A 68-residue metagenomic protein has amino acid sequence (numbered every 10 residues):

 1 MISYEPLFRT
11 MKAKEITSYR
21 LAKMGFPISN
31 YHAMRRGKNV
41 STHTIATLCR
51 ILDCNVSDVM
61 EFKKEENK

Functional and structural regions predicted by a protein language model:
M1-Y19: A short, Lys/Arg-rich alpha-helix, primarily the initiator
T10, M24-G25, M34, F62: Residues in the recognition helix of alpha-helical DNA-binding motifs
M11, A22, C49: The alpha-helix within a helix-turn-helix
R20, N30-H32, D58: Residues in the helix-turn-helix
F26-V40: Recognition helix of helix-turn-helix/homeodomain-like DNA-binding domains that insert into the DNA major groove
G37-R50, N67: Short, basic-rich loop-to-helix N-cap that marks the start of a DNA-contacting helix
D53-K68: Short C-terminal boundary/hinge segments that cap the last helix of small helical domains
